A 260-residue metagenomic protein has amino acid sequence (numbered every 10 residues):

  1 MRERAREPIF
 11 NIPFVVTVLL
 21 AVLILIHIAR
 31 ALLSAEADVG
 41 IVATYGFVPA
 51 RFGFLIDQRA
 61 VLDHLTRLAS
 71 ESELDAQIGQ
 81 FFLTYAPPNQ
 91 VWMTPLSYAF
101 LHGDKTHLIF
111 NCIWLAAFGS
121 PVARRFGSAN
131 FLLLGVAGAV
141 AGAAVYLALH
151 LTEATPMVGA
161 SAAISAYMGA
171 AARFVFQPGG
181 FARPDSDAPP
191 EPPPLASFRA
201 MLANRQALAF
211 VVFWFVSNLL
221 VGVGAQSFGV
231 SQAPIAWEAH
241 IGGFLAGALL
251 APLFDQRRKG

Functional and structural regions predicted by a protein language model:
M1-G260: A detector for small-residue-rich transmembrane helices and their helix-helix packing motifs
